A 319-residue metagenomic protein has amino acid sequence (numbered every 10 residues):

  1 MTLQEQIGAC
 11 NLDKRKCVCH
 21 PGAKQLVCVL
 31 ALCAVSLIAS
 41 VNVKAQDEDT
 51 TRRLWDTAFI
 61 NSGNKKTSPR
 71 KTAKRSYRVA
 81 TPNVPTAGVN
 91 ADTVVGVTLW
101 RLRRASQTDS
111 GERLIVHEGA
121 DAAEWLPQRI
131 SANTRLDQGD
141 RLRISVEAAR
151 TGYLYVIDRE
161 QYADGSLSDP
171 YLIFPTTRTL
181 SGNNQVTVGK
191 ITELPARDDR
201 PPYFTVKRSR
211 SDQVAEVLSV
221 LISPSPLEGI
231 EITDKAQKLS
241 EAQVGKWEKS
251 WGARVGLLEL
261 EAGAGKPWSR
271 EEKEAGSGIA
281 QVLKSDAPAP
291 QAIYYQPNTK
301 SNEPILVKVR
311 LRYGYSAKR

Functional and structural regions predicted by a protein language model:
M1-A23: N-terminal secretory signal peptides that target proteins for export/translocation
L3-Q4, I38-V41: Domain-scale selection of a single, long terminal region that carries the protein's primary operational module
G8-C10, C17, A39, R53 (+1 more regions): Intrinsic disorder/low-complexity signature
C28-L37: Bacterial N-terminal signal peptides
N42-R319: Secretory-pathway glycoprotein ectodomains that are cysteine- and/or Ser/Thr/Pro-rich
